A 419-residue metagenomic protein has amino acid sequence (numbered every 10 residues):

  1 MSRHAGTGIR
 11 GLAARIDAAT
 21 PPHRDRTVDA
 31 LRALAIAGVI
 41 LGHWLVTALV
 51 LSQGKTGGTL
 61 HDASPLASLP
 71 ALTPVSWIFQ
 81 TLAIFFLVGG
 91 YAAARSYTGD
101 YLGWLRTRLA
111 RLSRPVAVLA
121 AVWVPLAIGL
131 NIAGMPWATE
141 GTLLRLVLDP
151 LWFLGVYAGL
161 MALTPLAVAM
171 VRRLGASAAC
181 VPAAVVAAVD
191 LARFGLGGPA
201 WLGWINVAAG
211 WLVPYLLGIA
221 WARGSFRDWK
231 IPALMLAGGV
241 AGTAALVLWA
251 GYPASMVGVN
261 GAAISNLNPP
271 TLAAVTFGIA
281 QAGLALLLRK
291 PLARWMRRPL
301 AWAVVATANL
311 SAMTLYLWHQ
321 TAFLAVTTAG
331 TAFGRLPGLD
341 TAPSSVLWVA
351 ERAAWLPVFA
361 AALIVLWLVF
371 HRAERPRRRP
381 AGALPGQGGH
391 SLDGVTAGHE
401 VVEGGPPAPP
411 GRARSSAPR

Functional and structural regions predicted by a protein language model:
S2-G404, P410, R414, P418-R419: Alpha-helical transmembrane segments and their immediate juxtamembrane cytosolic regions
